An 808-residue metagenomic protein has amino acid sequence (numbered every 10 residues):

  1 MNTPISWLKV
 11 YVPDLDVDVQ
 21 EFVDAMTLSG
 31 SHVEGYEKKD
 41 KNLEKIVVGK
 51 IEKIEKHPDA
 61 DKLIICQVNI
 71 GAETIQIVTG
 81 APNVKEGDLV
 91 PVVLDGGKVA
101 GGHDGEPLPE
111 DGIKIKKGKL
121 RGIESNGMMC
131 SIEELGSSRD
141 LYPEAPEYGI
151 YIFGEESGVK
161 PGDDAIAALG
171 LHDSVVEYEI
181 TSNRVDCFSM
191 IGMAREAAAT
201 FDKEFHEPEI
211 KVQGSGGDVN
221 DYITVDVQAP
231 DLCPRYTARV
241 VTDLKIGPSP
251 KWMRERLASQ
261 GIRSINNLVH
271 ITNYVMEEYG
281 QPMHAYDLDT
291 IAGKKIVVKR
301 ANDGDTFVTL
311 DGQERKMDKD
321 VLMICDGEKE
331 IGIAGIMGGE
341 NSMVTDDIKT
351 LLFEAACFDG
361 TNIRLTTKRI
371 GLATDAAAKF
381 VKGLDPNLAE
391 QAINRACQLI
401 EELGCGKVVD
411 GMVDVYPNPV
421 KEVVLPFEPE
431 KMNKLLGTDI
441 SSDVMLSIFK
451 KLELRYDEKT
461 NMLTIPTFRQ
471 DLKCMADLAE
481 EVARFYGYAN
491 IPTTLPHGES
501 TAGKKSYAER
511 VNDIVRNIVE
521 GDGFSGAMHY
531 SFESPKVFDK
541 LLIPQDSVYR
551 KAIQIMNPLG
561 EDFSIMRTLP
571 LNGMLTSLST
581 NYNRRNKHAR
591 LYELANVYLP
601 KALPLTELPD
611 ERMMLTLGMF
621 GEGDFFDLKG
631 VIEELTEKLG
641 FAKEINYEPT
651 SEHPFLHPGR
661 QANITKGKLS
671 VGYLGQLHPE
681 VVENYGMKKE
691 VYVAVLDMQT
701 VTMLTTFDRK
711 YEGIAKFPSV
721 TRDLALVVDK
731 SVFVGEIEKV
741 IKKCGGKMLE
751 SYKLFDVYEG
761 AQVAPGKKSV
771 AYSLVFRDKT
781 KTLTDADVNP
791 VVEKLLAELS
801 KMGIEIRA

Functional and structural regions predicted by a protein language model:
M1-G217, L352, G371, G383-P386 (+2 more regions): Phosphate-backbone binding interfaces of nucleic-acid-interacting proteins
I5, D24, I64, F205-D305: Glycine/proline-enriched, intrinsically flexible loops and inter-domain linkers
D40-E44, V212-S215, S500-K505, H529-V548 (+2 more regions): Beta-rich nucleic-acid/ligand-interaction surfaces
V48-V78, N266, T272-N341: Conserved mixed alpha/beta core segments that line enzyme active sites in large multi-domain catalysts
R121-C130, E134-G136, D140, E147 (+5 more regions): Mobile "lid/hinge" segments at catalytic clefts and subdomain interfaces of large enzymes
F201-V227, G404-M432, D439: Terminal amphipathic helices with adjacent charged low-complexity linkers/tails
L425-K587, R722, V775-K779, L783 (+1 more regions): Extended, well-folded interaction surfaces typified by the phenylalanyl-tRNA synthetase beta subunit core
K451-E453, K601-L605, D610-E611, T616 (+1 more regions): A carboxyl-terminal module marker
